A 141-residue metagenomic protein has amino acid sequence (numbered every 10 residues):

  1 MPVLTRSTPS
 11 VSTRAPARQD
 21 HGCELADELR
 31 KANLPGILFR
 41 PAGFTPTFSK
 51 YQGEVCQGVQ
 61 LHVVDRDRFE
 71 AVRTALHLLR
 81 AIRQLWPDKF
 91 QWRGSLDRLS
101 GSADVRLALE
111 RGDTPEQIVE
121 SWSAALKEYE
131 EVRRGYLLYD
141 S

Functional and structural regions predicted by a protein language model:
M1-S10, R18: A surface/extracellular/periplasmic glyco- and lipid-processing/surface-interacting theme
S12-R14, Y129: A residue-level signal for conserved active-site and pocket-lining positions in enzyme catalytic cores
A15-E120: Conserved functional hotspot residues or short segments at active or partner-binding sites across diverse domains
L107-S141: C-terminal regions of mature proteins
